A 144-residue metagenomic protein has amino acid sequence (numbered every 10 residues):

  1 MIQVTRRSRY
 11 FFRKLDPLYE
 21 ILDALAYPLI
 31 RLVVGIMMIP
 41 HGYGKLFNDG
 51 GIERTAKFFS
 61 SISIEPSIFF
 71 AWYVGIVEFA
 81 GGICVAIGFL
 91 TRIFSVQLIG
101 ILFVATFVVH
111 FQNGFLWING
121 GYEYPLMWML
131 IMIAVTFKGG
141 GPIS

Functional and structural regions predicted by a protein language model:
M1-F47, I68-Y73, A80, I87-S144: Extended, low-polarity transmembrane helix blocks
F47-F69: Membrane-interface interhelical connector segments
